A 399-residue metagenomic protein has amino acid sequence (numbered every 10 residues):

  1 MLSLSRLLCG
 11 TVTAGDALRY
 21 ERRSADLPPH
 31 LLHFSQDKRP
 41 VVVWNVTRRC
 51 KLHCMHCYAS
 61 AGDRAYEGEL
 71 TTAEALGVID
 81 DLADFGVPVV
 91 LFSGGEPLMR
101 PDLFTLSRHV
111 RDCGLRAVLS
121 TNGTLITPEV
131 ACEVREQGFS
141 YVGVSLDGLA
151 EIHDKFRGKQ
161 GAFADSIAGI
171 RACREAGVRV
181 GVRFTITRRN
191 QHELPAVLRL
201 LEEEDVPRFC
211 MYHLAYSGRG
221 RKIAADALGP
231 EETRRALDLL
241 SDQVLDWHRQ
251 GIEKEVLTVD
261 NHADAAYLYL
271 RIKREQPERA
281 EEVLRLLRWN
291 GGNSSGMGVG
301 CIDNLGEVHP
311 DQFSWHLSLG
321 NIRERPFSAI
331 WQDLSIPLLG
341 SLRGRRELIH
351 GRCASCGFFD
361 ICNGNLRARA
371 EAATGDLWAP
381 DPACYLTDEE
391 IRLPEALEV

Functional and structural regions predicted by a protein language model:
M1-A61, D80-A83, F327: N-terminal pre-core extensions flanking Radical SAM catalytic domains
C57-D63, G357-I361: Detector for the c-type heme attachment site
E67, T72-S93, M99-R235: Radical SAM/AdoMet-radical enzyme domain recognition
I79-G94, S341, A379-V399: Short Fe-S-cluster ligation motifs
E203, K222-K254, R288-G291, D376-R392: A structural motif corresponding to the C-terminal lobe/cap of the Radical SAM core domain
E231-E282, E307-N363: C-terminal accessory region of radical SAM enzymes
N293-G296: Short, small/polar residue-rich loop motifs at catalytic or cofactor-binding pockets
E347-L393: Cysteine-cluster motifs in flexible loop/terminal segments that predominantly coordinate metals
